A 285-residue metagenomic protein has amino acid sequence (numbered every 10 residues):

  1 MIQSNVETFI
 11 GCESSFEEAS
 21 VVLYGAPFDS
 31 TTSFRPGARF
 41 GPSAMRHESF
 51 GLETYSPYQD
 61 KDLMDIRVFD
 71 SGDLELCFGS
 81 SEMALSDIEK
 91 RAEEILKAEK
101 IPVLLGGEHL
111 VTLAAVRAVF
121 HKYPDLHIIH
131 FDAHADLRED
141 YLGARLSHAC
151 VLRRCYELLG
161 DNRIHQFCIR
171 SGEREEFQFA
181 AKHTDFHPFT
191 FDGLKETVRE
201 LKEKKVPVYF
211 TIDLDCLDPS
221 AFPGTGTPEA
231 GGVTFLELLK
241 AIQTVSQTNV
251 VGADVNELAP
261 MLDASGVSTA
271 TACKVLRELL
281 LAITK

Functional and structural regions predicted by a protein language model:
I2-K285: Conserved alpha-helical scaffold segments that buttress catalytic/binding sites
